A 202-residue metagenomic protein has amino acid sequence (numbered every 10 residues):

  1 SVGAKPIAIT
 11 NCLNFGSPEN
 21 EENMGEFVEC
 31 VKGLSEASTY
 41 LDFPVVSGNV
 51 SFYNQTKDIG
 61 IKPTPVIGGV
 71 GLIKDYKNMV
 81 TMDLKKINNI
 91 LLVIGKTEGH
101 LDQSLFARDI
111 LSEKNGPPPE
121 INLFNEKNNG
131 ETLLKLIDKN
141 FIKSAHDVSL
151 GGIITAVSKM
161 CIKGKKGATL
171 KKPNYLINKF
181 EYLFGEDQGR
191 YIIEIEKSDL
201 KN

Functional and structural regions predicted by a protein language model:
G3: Active-site catalytic microenvironments in core metabolic enzymes, especially phosphate/sugar-handling
P6-D102: Glycine-rich anion-binding loops of enzyme active sites
N23-E29, A107-L111, M160-I162: Short secondary-structure boundary/capping segments
C30, A37, L41, V46 (+2 more regions): Glycine-/charge-enriched secondary-structure boundary and capping motifs
S35, K114-I121, K179-L183: Acyl-CoA/ACP chain-elongation machinery
G71-K74, E120-G130, L170-L176: A general structural motif
D102-E120: Gly-rich Lys/Arg/Thr-decorated short loops/hinges at beta-loop-alpha junctions or inter-strand turns that position
K114-I154: Polyanion-binding loop/helix "lid" in catalytic or ligand-binding cores
